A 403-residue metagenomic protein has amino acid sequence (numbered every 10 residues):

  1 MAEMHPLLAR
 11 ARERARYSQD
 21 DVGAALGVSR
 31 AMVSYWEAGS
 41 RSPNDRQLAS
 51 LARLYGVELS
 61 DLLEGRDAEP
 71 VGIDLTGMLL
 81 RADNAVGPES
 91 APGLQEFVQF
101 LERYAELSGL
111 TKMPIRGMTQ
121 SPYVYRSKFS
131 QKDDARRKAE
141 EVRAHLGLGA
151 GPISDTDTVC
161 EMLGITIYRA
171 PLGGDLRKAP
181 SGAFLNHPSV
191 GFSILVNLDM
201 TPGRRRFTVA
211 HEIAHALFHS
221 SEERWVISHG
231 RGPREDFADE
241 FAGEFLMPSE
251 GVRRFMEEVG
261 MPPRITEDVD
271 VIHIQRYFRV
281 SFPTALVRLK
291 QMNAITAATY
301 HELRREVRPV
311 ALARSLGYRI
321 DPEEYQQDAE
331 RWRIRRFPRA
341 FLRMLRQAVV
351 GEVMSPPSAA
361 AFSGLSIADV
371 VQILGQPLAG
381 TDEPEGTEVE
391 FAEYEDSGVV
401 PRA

Functional and structural regions predicted by a protein language model:
M1-A403: Short juxta-domain linker segments that transition from a proline/glycine-rich, charged coil into a short amphipathic
